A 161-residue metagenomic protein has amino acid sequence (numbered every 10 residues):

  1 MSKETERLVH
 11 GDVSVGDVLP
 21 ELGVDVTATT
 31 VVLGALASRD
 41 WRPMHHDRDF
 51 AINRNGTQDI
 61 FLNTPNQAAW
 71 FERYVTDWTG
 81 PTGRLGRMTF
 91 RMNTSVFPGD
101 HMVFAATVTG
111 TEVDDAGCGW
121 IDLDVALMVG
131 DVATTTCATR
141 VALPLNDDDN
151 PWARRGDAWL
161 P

Functional and structural regions predicted by a protein language model:
M1-L19, V96-P161: HotDog/MaoC-like acyl-thioester-processing domains
S2-R84, N146-P161: Hot-dog-fold acyl-thioester-processing enzymes
G23, R87-T89, T136-R140: Well-ordered beta-strand positions in beta-sheet-rich domains
V26, M92, V141-L143: Hydrophobic residues in beta-strands and at strand termini
W78-D100, F104: Mid-chain, well-packed structural core segment of small domains
